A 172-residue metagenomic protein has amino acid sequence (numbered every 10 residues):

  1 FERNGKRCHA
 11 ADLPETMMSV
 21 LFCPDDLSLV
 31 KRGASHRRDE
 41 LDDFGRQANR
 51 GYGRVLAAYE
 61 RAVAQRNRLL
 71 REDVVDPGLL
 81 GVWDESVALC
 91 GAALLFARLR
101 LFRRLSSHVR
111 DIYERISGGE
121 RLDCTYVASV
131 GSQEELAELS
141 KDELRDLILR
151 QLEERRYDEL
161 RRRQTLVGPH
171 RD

Functional and structural regions predicted by a protein language model:
F1-Y52, L105-D111, E153-R156: Nucleotide-state sensing region of NTPase/ATPase domains
R3, R7-D12, M17-V20, D42 (+7 more regions): Homeobox/homeodomain signature
R7, C23-D26, A64, A88 (+2 more regions): A generic, residue-level signal for flexible/boundary positions that often mark functional hotspots
L41, A48-R98: Long, non-coiled-coil amphipathic alpha-helical linker/lever segments that couple catalytic cores to other domains
V75-D172: Conserved NTPase motor "head" modules and their coupling/switch loops across ABC/AAA+ ATPases, GTPases, and GHKL ATPases
